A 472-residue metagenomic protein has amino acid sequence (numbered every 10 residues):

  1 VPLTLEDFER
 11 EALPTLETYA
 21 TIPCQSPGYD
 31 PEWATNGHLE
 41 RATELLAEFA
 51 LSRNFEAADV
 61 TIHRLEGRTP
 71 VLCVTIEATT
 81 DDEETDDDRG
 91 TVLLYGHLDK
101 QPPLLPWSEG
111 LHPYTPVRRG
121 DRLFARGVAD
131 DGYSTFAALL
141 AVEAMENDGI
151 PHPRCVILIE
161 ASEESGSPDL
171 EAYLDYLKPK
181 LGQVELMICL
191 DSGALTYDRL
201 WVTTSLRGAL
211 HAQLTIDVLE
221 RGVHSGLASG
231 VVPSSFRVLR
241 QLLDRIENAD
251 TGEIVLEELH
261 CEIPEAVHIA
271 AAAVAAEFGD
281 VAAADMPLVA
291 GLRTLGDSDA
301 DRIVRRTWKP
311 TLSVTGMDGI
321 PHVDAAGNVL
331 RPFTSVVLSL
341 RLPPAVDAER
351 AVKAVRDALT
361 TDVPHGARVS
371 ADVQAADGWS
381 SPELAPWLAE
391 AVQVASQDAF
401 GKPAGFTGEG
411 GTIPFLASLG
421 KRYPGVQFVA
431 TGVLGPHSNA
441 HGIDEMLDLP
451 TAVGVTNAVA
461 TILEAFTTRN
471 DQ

Functional and structural regions predicted by a protein language model:
P2-P106, F333, V337: N-terminal helical capping/dimerization or prosegment-like subdomains of hydrolases acting on amide or phosphate bonds
T43, T196-Y197, I254-F333, P344-D357 (+2 more regions): An extended, acidic, His-containing surface patch that forms the Zn2+-binding/catalytic region of metallohydrolases
S52, E83-I159, G454: Active-site metal-coordination/substrate-binding segment of hydrolases, especially metallo-dependent peptidases
G67, L98-K100, L158-S167, L190-L195 (+3 more regions): Acidic, glycine-rich active-site loops and adjacent beta-strand->loop/helix elements that engage anionic groups
G127-S205, D471: Acidic/histidine-rich catalytic neighborhood of metal-dependent amide-processing enzymes
A172, S229-D250: A short core secondary-structure module
T203-D217, F428-T431, G435: Flexible glycine/proline-rich, aromatic-decorated loop/lid segments
V223-V232, D324-G327: A short glycine-threonine-serine/GTX helix/turn-capping micro-motif
